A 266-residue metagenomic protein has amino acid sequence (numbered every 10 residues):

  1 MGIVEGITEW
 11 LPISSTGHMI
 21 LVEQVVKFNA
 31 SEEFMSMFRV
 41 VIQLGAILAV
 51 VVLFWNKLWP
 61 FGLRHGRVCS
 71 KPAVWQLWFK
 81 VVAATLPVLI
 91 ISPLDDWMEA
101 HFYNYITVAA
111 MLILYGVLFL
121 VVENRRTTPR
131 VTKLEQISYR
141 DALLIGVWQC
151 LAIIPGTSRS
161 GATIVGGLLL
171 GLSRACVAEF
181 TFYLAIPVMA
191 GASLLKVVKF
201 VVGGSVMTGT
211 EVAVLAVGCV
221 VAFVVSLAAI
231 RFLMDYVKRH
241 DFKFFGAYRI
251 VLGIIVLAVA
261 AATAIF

Functional and structural regions predicted by a protein language model:
M1-F266: Multi-pass membrane proteins that catalyze or facilitate reactions on polyprenyl-/lipid-phosphate substrates and their
